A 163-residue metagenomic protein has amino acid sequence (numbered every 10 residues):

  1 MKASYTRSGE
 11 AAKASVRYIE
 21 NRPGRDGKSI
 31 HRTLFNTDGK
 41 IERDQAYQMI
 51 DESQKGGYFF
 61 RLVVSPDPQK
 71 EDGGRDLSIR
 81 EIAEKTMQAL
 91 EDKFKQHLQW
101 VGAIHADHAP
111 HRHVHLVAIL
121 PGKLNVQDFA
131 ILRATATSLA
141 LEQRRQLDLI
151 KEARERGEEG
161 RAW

Functional and structural regions predicted by a protein language model:
M1-W163: N-terminal nicking endonuclease/strand-transfer module with a His-rich metal-binding environment and a catalytic Tyr
